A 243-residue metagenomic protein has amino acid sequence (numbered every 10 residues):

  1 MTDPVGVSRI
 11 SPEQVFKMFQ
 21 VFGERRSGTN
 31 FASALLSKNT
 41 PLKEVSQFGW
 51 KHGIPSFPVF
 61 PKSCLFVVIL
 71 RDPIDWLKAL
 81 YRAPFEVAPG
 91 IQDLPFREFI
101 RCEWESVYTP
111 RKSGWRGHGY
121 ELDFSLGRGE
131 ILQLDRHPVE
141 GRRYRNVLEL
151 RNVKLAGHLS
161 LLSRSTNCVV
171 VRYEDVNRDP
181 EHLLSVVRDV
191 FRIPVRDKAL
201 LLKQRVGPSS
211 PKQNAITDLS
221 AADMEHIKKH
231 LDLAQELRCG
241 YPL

Functional and structural regions predicted by a protein language model:
M1-G23, I131-L148, L155-T166, V176-L184 (+1 more regions): PAPS-dependent sulfotransferases, especially Golgi type II membrane carbohydrate sulfotransferases
M1-V170: PAPS-dependent sulfotransferase catalytic domain
Y173: Short acidic donor-binding/metal-coordinating loop in glycosyltransferase active sites
